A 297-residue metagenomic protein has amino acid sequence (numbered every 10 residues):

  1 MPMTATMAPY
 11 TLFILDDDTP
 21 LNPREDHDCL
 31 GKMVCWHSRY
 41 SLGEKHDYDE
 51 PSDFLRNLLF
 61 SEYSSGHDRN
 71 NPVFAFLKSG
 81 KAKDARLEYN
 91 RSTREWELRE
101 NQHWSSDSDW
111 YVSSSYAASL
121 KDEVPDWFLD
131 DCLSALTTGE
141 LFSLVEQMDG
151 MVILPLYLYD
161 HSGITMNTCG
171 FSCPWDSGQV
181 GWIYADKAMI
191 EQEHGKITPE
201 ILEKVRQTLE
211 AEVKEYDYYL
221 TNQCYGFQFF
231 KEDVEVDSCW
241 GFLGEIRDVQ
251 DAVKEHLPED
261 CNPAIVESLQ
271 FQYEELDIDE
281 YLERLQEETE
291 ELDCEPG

Functional and structural regions predicted by a protein language model:
M1-G297: Acidic interaction surfaces
